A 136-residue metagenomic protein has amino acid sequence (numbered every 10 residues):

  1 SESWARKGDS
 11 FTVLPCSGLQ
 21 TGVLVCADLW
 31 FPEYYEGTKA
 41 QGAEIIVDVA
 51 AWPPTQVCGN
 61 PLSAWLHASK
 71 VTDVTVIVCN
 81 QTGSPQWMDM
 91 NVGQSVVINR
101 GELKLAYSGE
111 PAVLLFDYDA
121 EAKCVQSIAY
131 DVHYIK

Functional and structural regions predicted by a protein language model:
S1-E44, P54-H67, A122-K136: Active-site catalytic loop in hydrolytic enzyme cores
V13, V113-L115: Well-ordered beta-strand positions in beta-sheet-rich domains
S17, I98-G101, Y118-A120: Short acidic-glycine loop/turn motifs at beta-strand connectors
W30-V113: CN hydrolase (nitrilase-like) catalytic-core segments centered on the catalytic cysteine and neighboring Lys/Glu
